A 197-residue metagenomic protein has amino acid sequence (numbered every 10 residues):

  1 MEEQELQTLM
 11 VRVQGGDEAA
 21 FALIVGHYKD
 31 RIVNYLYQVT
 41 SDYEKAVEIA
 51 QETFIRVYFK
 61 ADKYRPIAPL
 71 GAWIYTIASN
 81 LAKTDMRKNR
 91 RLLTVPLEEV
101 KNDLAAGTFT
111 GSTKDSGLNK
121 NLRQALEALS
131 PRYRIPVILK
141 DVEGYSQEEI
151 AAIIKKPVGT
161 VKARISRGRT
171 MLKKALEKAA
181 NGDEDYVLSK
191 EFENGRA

Functional and structural regions predicted by a protein language model:
E2-E3, R12, N121-Q124, A152-I153 (+1 more regions): C-terminal edge and immediately downstream basic/flexible tail or linker adjoining helix-turn-helix-like DNA-binding
E2-L6, L92-S116, S146, S189-G195: Internal acidic/polar
Q14-L23, V33-E52, V158, G182: Short, charged helix-capping/linker segments at alpha-helix termini
H27-D30, Q38-V39, I138-Y145: Short helix-capping/turn signature of helix-turn-helix
Y28, R164-R167, M171: Residues within the DNA-recognition helix of helix-turn-helix
N34, E48-I55, F59, A68-N80: Structural recognition of an alpha-helix C-terminal capping motif at a helix-to-coil junction
D62-P66, T76-P96: Arg/Lys-rich amphipathic alpha helix in sigma70-family domain 2
E127-I135, L139-T160, K174: Helix-turn-helix DNA-binding module
